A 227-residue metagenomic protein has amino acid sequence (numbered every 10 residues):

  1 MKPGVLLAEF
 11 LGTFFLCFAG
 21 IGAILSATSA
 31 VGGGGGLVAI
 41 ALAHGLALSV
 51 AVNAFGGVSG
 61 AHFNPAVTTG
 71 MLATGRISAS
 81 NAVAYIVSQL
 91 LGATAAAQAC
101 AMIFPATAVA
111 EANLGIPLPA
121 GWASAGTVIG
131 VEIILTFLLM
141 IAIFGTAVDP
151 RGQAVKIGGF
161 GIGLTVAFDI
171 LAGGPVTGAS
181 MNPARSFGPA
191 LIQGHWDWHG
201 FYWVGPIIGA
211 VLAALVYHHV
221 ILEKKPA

Functional and structural regions predicted by a protein language model:
M1-A227: Membrane-interface helix-loop junctions and terminal tails of multi-pass membrane proteins
